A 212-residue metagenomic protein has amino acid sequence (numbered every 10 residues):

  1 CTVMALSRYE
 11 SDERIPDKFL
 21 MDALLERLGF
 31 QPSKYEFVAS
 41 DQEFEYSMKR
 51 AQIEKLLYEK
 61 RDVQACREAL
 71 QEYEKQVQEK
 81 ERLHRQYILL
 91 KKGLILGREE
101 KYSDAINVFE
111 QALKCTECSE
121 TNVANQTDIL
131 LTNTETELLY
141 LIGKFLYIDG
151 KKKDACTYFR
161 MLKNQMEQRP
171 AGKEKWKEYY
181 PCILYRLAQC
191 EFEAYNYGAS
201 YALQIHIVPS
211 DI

Functional and structural regions predicted by a protein language model:
T2-I15: Recognition helix of helix-turn-helix/homeodomain-like DNA-binding domains that insert into the DNA major groove
F19-K34: DNA major-groove recognition helix of helix-turn-helix/homeodomain DNA-binding modules
E43-F44, K80-R85, Q126-E135, E174-E178: Residue signature of alpha-solenoid helical repeat architecture, marking inter-repeat boundaries and helix-start
A51-Q52, H84, L90-K91, I95 (+3 more regions): "A position-specific structural signal for the A-helix of alpha-solenoid helical repeats
E59-K60, E99, D149, L187 (+1 more regions): Structural motif corresponding to the intra-repeat A-B loop/turn of tetratricopeptide repeats
D62-V63, Y102, K152, Y197: TPR-repeat structural position
L70-V77, E110-A124, T157-G172, Y201-D211: Amphipathic alpha-helical segments of tetratricopeptide repeats
